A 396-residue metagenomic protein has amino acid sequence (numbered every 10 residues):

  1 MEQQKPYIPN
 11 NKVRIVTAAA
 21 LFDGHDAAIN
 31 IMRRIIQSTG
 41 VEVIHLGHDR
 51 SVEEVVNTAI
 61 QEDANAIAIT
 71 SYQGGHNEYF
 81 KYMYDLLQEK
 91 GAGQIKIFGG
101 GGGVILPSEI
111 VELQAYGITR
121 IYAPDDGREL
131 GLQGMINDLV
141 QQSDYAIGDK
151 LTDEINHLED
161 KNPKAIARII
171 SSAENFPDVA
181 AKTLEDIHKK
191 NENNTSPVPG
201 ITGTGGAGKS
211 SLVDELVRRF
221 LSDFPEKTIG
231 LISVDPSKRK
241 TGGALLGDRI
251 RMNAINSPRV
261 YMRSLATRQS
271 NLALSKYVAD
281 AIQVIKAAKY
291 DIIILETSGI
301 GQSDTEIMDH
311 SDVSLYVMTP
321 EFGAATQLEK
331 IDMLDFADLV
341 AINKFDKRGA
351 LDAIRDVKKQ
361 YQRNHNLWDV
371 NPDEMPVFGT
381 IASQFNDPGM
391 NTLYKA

Functional and structural regions predicted by a protein language model:
V13, N194-P199, M375: Pre-Walker A (Motif I) flank of P-loop NTPase domains
I15, F22, I29-G134: Cofactor-cradling patches in redox/metallo enzymes
D23, T204-A207: ATP-binding Walker
G74, T297-G301, H310-Q327, A337-D338 (+1 more regions): Conserved Switch II/interswitch segment of TRAFAC-class P-loop GTPases
E112-I136, V140, D335-A396: Canonical P-loop GTPase G-domain recognition
L132-V198: Extreme N-terminal, non-catalytic leader segments that precede Walker-type/kinase nucleotide-binding cores
S171-S196, A207, L216-V317: Nucleotide-state-sensitive switch-loop elements of NTP-binding domains
L212: Hydrophobic positions on the alpha1 helix immediately C-terminal to the Walker A/P-loop
